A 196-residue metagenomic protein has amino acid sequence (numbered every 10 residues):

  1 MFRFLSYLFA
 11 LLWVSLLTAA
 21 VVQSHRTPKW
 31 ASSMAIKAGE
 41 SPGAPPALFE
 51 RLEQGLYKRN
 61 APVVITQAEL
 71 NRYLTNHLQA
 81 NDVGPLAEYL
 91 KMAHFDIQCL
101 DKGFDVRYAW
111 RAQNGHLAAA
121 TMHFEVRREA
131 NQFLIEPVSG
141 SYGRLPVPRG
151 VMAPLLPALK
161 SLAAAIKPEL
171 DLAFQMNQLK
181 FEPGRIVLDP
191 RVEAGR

Functional and structural regions predicted by a protein language model:
M1-R196: Extracellular/lumenal and peripheral-membrane lipid-interaction modules
